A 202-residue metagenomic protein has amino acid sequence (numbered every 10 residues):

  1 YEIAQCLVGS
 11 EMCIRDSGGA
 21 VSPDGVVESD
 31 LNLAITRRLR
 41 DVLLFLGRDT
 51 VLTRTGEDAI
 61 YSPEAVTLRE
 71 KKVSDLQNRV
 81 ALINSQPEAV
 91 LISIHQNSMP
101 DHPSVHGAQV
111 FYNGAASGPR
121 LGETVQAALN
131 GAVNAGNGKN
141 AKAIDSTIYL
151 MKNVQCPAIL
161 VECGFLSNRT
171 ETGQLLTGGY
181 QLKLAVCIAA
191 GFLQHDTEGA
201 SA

Functional and structural regions predicted by a protein language model:
Y1-G9, I14: Single conserved hydrophobic/aromatic residue that forms the stacking wall/gate of nucleotide- or nucleobase-binding
E11, R15-R120: Catalytic-core regions of hydrolytic enzymes
G18-S22, E70, A132-K142, P157-G164: Peptidoglycan cell-wall recognition and remodeling modules
L44, N130-N134, L193, T197: A general structural signal for alpha-helical elements within enzymatic catalytic domains
A81, S93, P100, K139-A202: Active-site-adjacent mobile loop/cap segments within catalytic or ligand-binding domains
S117-I144: Active-site-adjacent substrate-binding region of metalloamidase/peptidase-like peptide-processing proteins
